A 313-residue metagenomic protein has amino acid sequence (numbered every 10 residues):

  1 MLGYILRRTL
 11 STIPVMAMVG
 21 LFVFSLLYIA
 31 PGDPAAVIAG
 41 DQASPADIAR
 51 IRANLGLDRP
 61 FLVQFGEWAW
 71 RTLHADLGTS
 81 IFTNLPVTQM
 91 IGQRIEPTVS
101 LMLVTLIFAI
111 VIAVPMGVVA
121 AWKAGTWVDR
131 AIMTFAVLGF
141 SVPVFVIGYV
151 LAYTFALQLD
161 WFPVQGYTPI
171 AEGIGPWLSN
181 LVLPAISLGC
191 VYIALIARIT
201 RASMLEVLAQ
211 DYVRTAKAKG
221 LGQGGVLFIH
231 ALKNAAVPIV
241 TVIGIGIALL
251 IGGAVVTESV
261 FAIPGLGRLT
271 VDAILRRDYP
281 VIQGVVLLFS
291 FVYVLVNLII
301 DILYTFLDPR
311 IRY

Functional and structural regions predicted by a protein language model:
L2-Y4, I95-D129, V144, L157 (+1 more regions): Alpha-helical transmembrane segments of integral membrane proteins, especially multi-pass inner/plasma-membrane
L6-M16: N-terminal signal-anchor/signal peptide hydrophobic helix marking the start of the first transmembrane segment
T12, R94, T98, T134-V137 (+3 more regions): Residue-level signal for discrete positions within transmembrane alpha-helices of multi-pass small-molecule
V15-G66, L159-N180: Hydrophobic alpha-helical transmembrane segments of membrane transport/permease proteins and related membrane-embedded
F22-I29, R59, E67-W70, T134-Q165 (+2 more regions): Membrane-water interface segments at the C-terminal ends of transmembrane alpha-helices in multi-pass inner-membrane
A43-D76, V213, A262-D272: Short hydrophobic, aromatic-rich alpha-helical segments embedded in or entering the lipid bilayer of multi-pass
D58-V114: An internal, D/E-rich "acidic patch" concept
